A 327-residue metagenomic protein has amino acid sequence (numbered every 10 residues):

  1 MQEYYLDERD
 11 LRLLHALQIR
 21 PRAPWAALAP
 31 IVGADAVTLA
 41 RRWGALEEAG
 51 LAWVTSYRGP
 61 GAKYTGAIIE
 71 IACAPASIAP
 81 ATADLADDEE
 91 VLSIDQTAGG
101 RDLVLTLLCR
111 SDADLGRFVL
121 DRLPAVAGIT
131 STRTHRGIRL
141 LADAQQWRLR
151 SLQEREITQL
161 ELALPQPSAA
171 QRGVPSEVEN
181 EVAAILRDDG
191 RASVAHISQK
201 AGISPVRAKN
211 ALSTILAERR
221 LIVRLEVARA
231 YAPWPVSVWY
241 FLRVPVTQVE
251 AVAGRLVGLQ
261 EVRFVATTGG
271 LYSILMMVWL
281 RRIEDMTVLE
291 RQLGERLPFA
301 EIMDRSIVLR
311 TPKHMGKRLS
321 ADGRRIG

Functional and structural regions predicted by a protein language model:
M1-G327: A compositional/biophysical signature of low hydrophobicity enriched in polar/charged and small residues
